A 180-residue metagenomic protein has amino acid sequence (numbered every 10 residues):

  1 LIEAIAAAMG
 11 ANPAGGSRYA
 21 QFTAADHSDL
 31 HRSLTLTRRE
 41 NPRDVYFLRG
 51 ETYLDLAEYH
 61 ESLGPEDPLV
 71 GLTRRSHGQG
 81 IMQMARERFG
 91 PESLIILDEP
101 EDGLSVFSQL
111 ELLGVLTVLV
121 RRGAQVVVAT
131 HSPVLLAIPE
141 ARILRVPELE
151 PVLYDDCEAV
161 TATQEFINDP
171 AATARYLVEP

Functional and structural regions predicted by a protein language model:
I2-A7, G71, I81-Q83: Conserved phosphate-binding elements of NTP-dependent enzyme cores
I2-S62: ABC ATPase nucleotide-binding domain signature region
I5, A24-D26, P68-L69, G114-V120: Catalytic phosphate/metal-binding cores of nucleic-acid and nucleotide-processing enzymes, i.e., regions that mediate
L48, I95-D98, Q125-T130: Structural recognition of the conserved hydrophobic beta-strand(s) that form the central parallel beta-sheet of P-loop
P65: Short, conserved active-site entrance elements at the starts or edges of catalytic domains
R75-E99, F107-L119: GG-anchored amphipathic helix commonly corresponding to the ABC/SMC/Rad50 NBD signature/C-loop
F107-V128, S132-P180: C-terminal lobe/lid and adjacent interdomain/linker elements of RecA-like ASCE P-loop ATPase modules
